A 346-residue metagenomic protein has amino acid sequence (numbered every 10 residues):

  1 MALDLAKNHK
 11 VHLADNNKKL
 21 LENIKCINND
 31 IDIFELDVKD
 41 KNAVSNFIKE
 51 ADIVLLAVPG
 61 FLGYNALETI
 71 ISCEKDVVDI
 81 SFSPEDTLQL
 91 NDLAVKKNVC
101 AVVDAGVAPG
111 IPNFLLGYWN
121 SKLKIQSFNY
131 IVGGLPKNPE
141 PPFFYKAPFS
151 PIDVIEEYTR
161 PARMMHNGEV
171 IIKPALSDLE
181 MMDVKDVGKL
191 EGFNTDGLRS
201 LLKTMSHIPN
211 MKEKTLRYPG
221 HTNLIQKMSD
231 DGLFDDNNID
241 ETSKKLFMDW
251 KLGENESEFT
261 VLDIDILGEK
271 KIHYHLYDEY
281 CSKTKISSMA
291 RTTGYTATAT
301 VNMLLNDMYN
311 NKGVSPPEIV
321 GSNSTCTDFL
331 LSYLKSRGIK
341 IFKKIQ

Functional and structural regions predicted by a protein language model:
N16-N17, P136: Residues in the short beta-alpha loop(s) of Rossmann-like NAD(P)-binding domains
N17-L20, P84: Helix N-cap at the beta1-alpha1 junction of Rossmann-like dinucleotide-binding domains, i.e., the first residues
N28-D40: Rossmann-fold cofactor-recognition segment
D37-A51: Conserved Rossmann-fold cofactor-binding substructure of NAD(P)-dependent oxidoreductases
I48-A57, V77-D79: N-terminal Rossmann-like NAD(P) cofactor-binding module of classical short-chain dehydrogenase/reductase
I53-T69, S83-T87: Beta-loop-alpha module in the N-terminal Rossmann-like domain of NAD(P)-dependent dehydrogenases, especially those
I80-V103: Rossmann-fold NAD(P)-binding glycine/threonine-rich loop
S121-Q346: C-terminal catalytic/substrate-binding lobe primarily of soluble NAD(P)-dependent oxidoreductases
